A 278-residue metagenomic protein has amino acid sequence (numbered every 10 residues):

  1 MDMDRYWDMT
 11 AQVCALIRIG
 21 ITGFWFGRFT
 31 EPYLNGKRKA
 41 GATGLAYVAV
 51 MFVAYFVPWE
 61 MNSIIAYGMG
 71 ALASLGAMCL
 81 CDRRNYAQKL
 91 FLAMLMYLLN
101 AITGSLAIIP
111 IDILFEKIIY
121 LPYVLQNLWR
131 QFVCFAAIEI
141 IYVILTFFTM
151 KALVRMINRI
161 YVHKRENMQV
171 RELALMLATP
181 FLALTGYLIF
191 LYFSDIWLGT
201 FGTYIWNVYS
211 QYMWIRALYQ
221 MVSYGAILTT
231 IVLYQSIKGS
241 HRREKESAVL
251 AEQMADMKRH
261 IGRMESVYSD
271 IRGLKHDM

Functional and structural regions predicted by a protein language model:
M1-T10: Short, strongly hydrophobic alpha-helical membrane anchors
W7, G20-R38, V53-I196: Juxtamembrane segments at transmembrane-helix boundaries in multi-pass signal-transduction membrane proteins
V13-I21: The first (N-terminal) embedded transmembrane alpha-helix
G44-A54: A "functional boundary" signal
I140-F148, L184-T185, R216-L233: Alpha-helical membrane-embedded segments
Y204-R216: Membrane-interface helix-start motif
G225-S269: Conserved signal-transmission helix
S269-D277: Conserved phosphoacceptor histidine of two-component systems
